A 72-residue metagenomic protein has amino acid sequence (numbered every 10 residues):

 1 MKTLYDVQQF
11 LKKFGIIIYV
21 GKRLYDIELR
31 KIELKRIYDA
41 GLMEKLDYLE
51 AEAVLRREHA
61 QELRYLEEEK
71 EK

Functional and structural regions predicted by a protein language model:
M1-L24: N-terminal acidic leader/helix
M1-V7, R57-K72: Charged low-complexity stretches with an acidic bias
Q8, E28-K31, E52: Generic structural concept
K13, I17, A40, E58-Q61 (+1 more regions): Amphipathic alpha-helical interaction surfaces
I27-D39: Amphipathic alpha-helical segments that form the core helices of the histone-fold
I32, A53-A60: Generic structural signal for well-ordered, non-transmembrane alpha-helical segments in soluble/cytosolic regions
G41-R56: Short, charged early-sequence alpha-helical segments and their helix-coil boundaries
